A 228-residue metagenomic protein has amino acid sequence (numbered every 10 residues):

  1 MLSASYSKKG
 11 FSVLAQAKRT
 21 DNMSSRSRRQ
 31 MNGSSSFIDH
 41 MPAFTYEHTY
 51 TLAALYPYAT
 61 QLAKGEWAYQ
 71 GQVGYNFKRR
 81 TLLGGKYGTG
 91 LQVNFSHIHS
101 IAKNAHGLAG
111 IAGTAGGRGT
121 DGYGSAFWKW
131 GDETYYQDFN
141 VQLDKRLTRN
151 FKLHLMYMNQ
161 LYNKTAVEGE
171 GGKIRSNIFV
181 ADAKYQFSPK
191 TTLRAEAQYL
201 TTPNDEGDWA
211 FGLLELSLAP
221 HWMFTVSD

Functional and structural regions predicted by a protein language model:
M1-D228: Exposed, low-structure sequence patches enriched in small/polar residues
